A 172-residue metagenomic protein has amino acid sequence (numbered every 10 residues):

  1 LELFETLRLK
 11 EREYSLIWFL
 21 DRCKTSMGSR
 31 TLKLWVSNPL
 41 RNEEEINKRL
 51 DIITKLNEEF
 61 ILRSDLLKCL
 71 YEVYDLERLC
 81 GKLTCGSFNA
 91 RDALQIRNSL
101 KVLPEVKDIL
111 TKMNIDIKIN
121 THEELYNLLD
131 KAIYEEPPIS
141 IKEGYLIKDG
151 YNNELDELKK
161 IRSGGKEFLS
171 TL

Functional and structural regions predicted by a protein language model:
L1-L172: Alpha-helical bundle segments enriched in helix-capping/polar residues
